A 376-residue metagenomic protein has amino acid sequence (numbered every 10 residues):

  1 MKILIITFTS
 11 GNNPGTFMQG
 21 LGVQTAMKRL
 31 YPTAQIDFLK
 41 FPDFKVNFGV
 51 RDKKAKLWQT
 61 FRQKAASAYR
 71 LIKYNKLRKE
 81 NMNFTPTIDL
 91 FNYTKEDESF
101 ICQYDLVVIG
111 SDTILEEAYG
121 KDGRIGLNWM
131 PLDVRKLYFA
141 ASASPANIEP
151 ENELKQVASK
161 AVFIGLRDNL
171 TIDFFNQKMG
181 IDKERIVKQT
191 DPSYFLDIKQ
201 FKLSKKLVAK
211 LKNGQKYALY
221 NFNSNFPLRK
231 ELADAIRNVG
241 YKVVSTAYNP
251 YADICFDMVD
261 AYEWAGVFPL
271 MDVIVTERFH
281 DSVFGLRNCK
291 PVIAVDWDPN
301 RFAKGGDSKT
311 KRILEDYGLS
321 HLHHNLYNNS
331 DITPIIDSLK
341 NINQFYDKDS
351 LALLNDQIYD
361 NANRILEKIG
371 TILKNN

Functional and structural regions predicted by a protein language model:
M1-N376: Active-site anion-handling motifs in enzyme catalytic cores
